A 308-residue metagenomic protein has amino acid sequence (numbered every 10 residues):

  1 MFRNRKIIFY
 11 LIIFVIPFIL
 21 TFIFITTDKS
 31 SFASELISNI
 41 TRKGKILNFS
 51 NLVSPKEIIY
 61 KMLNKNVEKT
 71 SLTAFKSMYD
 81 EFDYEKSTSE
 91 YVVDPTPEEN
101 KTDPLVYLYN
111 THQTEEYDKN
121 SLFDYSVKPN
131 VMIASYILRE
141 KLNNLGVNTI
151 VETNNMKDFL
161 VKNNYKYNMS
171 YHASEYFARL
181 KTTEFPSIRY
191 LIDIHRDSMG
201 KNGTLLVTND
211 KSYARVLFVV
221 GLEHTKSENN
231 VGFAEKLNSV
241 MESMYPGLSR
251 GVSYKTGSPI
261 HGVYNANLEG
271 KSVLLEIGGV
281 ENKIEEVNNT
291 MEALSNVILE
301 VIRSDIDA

Functional and structural regions predicted by a protein language model:
Y10-I25: Hydrophobic membrane-insertion alpha-helices, especially the h-region of bacterial N-terminal signal peptides
I23-Y107: N-terminal, intrinsically disordered, polar/charged segments of Gram-positive cell-envelope systems that serve as
P104-Y125: Short glycine-rich His-centered loop
K119-P129, L138, L160-M169, V220-E228 (+1 more regions): Second-shell loop/turn segments in exported
K128-L205: Catalytic-core regions of hydrolytic enzymes
I133-R139, N229-G247, E285-A308: Long, well-ordered alpha-helical scaffolding segments within enzyme catalytic domains, especially pronounced
Y167, E175-D193, S198-E276: Catalytic cores of processing enzymes, dominated by hydrolases/peptidases, characterized by acidic/His-rich
V252-A308: Active-site-adjacent mobile loop/cap segments within catalytic or ligand-binding domains
